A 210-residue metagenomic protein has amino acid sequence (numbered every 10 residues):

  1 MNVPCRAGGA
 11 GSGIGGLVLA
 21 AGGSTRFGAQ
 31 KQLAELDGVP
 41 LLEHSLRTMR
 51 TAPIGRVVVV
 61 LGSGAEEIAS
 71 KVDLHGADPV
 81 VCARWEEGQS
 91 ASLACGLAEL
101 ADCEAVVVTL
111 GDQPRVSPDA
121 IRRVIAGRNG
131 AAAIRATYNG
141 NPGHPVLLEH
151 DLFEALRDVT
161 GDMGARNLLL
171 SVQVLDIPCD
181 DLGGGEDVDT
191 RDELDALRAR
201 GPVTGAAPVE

Functional and structural regions predicted by a protein language model:
M1-S12, E154, D158-E210: Conserved alpha/beta core of the MobA/IspD/sugar-nucleotide pyrophosphorylase nucleotidyltransferase superfamily
G8-P142, H150, S171-D180: Nucleotide and nucleotide-moiety/phosphate-recognizing core
Q113, H144-L147, R157, G185-E186: A residue-level structural signature of the nucleotidyltransferase/glycosyltransferase Rossmann-like core
G143-E154, R191: Conserved nucleotide-sugar donor-binding and metal-coordinating catalytic region shared by glycosyltransferases
